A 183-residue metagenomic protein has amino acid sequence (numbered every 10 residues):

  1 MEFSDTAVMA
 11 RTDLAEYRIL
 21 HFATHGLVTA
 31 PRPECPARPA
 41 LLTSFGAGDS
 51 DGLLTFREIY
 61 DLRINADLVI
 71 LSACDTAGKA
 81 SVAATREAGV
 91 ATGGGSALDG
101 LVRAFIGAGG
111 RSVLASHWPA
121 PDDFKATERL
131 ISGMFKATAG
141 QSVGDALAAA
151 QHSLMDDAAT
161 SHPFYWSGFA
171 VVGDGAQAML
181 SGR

Functional and structural regions predicted by a protein language model:
M1-R183: Catalytic cores of enzymes
